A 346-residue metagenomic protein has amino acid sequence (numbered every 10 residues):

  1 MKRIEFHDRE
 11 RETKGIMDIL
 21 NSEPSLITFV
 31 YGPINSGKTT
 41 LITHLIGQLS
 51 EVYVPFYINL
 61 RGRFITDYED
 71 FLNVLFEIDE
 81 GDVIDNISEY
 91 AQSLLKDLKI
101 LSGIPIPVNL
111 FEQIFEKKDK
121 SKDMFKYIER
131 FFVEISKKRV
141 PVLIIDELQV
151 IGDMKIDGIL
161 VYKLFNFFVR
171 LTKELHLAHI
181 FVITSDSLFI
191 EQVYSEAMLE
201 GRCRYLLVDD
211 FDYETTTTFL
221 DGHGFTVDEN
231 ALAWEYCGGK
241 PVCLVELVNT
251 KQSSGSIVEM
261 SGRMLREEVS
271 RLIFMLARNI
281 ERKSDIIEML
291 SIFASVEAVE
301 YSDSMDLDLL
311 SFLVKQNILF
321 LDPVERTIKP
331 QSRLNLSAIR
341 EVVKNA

Functional and structural regions predicted by a protein language model:
I4-I16: N-terminal pre-P-loop "Q-motif" helix
D18-S25: Phosphate-binding P-loop
S25-M154, S304-M305, V314: P-loop NTPase nucleotide-binding core
V150-S195, Y205-V208: Sensor-1/coupling segment of RecA-like P-loop NTPase cores
C203-Y236, V242, L247: Conserved small helical "lid"/interfacial subdomain of P-loop NTPases
A233, L244-Q316: Winged-helix-like regulatory helical subdomains adjacent to P-loop NTPase cores
R333-A346: Short, amphipathic alpha-helical interaction segments positioned at domain boundaries
